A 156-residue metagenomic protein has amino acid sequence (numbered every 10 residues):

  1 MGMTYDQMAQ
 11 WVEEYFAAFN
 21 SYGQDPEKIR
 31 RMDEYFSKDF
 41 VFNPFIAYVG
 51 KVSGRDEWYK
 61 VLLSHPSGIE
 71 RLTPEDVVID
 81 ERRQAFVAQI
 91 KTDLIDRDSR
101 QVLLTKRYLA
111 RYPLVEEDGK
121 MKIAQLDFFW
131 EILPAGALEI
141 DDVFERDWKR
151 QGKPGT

Functional and structural regions predicted by a protein language model:
M1-E34, K38, Q151-T156: Short, low-complexity N-terminal intrinsically disordered segments enriched in polar/charged residues
Y5, K51-V52, Q101: Flexible, glycine- and charge-enriched loops at secondary-structure boundaries
A9, E13, D56-Y59, L109: Generic alpha-helical structural signal
Y15, Y35-F36, F40, Y108 (+2 more regions): Aromatic side chains
A17-S21, F42-F45, R97: General structural signal for alpha-helix termini and helix-helix connectors
K28-F86: A solvent-exposed, acidic/Ser-Thr-rich amphipathic alpha-helical stretch
S64-T156: A beta-strand edge to alpha-helix "cap/lid" segment located at domain peripheries
